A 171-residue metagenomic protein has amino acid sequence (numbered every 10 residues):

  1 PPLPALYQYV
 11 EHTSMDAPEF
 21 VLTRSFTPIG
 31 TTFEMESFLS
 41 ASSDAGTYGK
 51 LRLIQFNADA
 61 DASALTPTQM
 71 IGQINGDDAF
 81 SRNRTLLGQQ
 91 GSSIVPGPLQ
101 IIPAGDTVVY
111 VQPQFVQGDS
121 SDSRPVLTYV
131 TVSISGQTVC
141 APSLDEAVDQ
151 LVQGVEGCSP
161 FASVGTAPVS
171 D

Functional and structural regions predicted by a protein language model:
P1-D171: Accessory, solvent-exposed terminal regions and/or long lumenal/extracellular loops of proteins
